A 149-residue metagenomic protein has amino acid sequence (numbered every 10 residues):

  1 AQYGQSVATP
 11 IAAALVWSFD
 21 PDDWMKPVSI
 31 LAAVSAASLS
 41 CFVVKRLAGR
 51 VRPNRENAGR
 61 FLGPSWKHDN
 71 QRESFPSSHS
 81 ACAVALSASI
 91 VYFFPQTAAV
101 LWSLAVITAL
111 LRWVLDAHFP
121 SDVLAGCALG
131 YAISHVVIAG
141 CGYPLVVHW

Functional and structural regions predicted by a protein language model:
A1-L47, G63, Q96, F119-W149: Terminal transmembrane helix and immediately flanking juxtamembrane interfaces of multi-pass membrane proteins
V43-N57: Membrane-water interface of transmembrane alpha-helices
A58-W149: Membrane-embedded catalytic cores of phosphoryl/pyrophosphoryl-handling enzymes
